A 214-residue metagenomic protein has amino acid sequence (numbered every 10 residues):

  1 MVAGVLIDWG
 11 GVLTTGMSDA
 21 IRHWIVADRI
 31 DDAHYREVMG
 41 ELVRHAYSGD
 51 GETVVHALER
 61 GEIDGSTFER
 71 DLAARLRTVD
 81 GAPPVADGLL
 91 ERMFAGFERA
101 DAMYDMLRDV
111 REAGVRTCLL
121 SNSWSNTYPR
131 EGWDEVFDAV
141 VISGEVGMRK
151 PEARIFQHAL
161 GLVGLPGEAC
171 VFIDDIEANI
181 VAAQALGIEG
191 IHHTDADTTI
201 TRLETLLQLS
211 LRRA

Functional and structural regions predicted by a protein language model:
M1-I7, R108, L120, W124-A214: Asp-based, Mg2+/Mn2+-dependent phosphohydrolase catalytic module
V2-Y104, E112: N-terminal helical cap/lid subdomain that shapes the substrate entry/recognition surface in HAD-like hydrolases
V115-T117: Short beta-strand/loop segments at the ligand-binding rim of alpha/beta enzyme cores
